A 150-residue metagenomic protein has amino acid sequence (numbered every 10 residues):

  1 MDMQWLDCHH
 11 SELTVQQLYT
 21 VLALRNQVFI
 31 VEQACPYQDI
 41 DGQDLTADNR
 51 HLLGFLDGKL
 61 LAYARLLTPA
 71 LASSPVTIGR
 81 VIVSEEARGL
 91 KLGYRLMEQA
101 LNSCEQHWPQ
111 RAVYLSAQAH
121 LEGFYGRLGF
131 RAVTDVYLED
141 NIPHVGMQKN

Functional and structural regions predicted by a protein language model:
M1-K59: Short amphipathic alpha-helix that is part of the acyltransferase structural core
Y37-Q38, N49-L53, Y63, R80 (+2 more regions): Short hydrophobic/aromatic beta-strand element in the GNAT-like acyltransferase core that lines or flanks the acyl-donor
D41-T46, A70, L138-E139: A short beta-turn/loop motif at secondary-structure boundaries
L53, K59-P69, P75-T77, I82: Conserved beta-strand in the GNAT
P69-I78, R88, H107-R111, D140-P143: A conserved beta-turn-beta hairpin within the catalytic core of GNAT-like acetyltransferases that forms part
V83, G89-N102: Conserved acetyl-CoA-binding loop-helix of GNAT-fold acetyltransferases
M97, C104-Q118: Conserved GNAT acetyl-CoA-binding A-motif
Y114-S116, G126, R131-G146: Conserved catalytic-core motifs of GNAT/GCN5-like acyltransferases
